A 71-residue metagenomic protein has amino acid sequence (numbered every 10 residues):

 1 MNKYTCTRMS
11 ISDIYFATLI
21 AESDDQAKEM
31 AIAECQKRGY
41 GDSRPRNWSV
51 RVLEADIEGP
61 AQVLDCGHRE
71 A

Functional and structural regions predicted by a protein language model:
M1-Y15: Short aromatic-glycine-(Arg/Gly/Cys) micro-motifs in beta-strand/loop hairpins
Y4-T5, M30, S49: Residue-level detector of intrinsically disordered/flexible regions characterized by low predicted structural confidence
D13-D25: A short, exposed loop/beta-hairpin motif centered on an aromatic-Gly-Thr core
Y15, Q36-A71: Short, mixed-charge low-complexity intrinsically disordered segments
E22-R44: A short, charged, amphipathic alpha-helix used as a generic interaction element across diverse proteins
